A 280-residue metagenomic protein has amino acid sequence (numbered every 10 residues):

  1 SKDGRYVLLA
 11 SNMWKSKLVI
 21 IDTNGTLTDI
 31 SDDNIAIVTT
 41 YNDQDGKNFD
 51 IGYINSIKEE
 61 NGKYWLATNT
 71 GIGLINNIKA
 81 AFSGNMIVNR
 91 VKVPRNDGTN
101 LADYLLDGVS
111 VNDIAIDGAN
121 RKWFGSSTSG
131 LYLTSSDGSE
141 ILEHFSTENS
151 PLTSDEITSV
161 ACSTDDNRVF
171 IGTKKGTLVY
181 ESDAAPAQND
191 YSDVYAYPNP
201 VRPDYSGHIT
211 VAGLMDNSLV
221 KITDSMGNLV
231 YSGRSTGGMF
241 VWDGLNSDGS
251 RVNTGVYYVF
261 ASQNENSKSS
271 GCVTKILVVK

Functional and structural regions predicted by a protein language model:
S1-G4, T39-E60, V93-G118, T147-S163 (+1 more regions): Short coil-to-beta transitions that initiate beta-strands within beta-rich domains
Y6-A10, K63-A67, G73, R121-G125 (+1 more regions): Conserved beta-propeller blade signature
S11-W14, T23, N69-G71, N77 (+3 more regions): Short loop/turn segments immediately following the C-termini of beta-strands
I20-D32, N76-V91, S135-E140, E181-Q188: Short loop/turn segments immediately following beta-strands, especially the blade-tip and inter-blade linker loops
G71-L74, E156-N189: Blade-level signature of beta-propeller repeat domains, shared across WD40, Kelch, NHL, RCC1 and BNR/Asp-box propellers
N189-K221, M239-W242, S267-S270: Glycine-centered coil/turn sites that cap beta-strands in beta-rich domains
L219-V230, Y257-Y258: Short, glycine-anchored, charge-dense loop/turn motifs used at functional sites
S235-K268: Short, surface-exposed loop/turn motifs with a glycine/proline- and acidic-biased composition
